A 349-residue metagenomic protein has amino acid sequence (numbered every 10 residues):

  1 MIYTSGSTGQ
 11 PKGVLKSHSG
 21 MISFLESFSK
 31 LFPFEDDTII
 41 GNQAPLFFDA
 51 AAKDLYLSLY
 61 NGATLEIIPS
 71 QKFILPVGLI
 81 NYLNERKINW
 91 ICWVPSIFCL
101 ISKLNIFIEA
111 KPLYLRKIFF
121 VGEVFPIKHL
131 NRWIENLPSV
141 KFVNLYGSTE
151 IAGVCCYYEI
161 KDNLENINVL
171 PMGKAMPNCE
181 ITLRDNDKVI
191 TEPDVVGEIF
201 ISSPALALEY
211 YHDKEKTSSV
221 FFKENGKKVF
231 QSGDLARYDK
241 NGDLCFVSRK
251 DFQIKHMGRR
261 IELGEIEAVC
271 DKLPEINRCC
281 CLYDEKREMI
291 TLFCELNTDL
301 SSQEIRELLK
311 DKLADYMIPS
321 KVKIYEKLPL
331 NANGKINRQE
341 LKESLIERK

Functional and structural regions predicted by a protein language model:
M1-V14, S139: Conserved adenylation A10 loop of the ANL superfamily
I2, M21, K141-N144, E159-K349: AMP-dependent adenylate-forming
T4-S7, I40, L46, I91 (+7 more regions): Conserved S/T- and glycine-rich ATP-binding loop of Class I adenylate-forming
K12-G41, D49-N89: Conserved AMP-binding/adenylation subdomain of ANL enzymes
L15, I22, I39-G41, F47 (+8 more regions): Short, well-ordered beta-strand segments
Q43-A44, I68, W93-V94, L104 (+7 more regions): Short hydrophobic "strand-cap" motifs at the C-terminus of beta-strands
Y60-A63, I88-C92, S102-I167, P171 (+1 more regions): Gly/Ser/Thr-rich phosphate-binding loop
S96-F98, F125, L206: Alpha-helix capping/helix-boundary segments
